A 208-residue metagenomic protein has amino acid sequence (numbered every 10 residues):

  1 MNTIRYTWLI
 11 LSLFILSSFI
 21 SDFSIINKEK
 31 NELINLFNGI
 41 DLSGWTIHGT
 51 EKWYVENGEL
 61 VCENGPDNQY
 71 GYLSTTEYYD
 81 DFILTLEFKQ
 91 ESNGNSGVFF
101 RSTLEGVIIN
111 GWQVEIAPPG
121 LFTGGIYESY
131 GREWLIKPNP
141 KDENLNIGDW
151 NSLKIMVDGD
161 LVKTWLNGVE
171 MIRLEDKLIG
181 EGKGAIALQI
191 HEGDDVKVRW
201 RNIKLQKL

Functional and structural regions predicted by a protein language model:
M1-W8: Bacterial N-terminal signal peptides that target proteins for export
L9-S18: Bacterial N-terminal signal peptides
S21-L208: Carbohydrate-interacting regions of secretory-pathway proteins
